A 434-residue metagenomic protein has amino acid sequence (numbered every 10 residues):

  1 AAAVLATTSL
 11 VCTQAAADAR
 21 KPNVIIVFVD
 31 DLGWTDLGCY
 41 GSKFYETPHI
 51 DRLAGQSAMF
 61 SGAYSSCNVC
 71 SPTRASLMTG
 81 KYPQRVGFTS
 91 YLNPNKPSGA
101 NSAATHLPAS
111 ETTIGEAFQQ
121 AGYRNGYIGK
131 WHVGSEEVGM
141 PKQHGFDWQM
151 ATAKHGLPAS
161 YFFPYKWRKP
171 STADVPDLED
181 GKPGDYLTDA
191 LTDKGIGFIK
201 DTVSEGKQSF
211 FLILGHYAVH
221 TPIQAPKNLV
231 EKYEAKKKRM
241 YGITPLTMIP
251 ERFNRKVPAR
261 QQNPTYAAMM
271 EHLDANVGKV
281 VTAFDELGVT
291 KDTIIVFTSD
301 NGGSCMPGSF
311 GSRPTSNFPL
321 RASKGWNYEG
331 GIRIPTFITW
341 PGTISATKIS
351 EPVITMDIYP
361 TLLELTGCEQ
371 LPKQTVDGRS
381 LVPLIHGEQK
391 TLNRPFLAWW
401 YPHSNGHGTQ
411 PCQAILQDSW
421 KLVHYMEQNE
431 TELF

Functional and structural regions predicted by a protein language model:
A1-V4, V24: N-terminal export leaders
L5-R20: Bacterial Sec-dependent signal peptides at the C-terminal "C-region" and cleavage site
R20-I25, Q56-S61, Q120-G126, H144-D147 (+4 more regions): Loop/turn elements at helix/coil->beta-strand transitions in domains of secreted/extracellular proteins
V29-Y45, R52, S61, S65-N68 (+6 more regions): Active-site-proximal cap/lid insertion segments
S65-S90: Active-site nucleophile/metal-coordination loop of metallo-enzymes that catalyze phosphate/sulfate and related
Q84-I114, A173-D174: His/Cys-centered metal/cofactor-coordination and adjacent catalytic loops
I114, K130, I358, L381: Short active-site alpha-helical segment characteristic of glycosyltransferases and processive polysaccharide synthases
G122-G134, T366-T375: Short, well-structured beta-strand/strand-turn elements
